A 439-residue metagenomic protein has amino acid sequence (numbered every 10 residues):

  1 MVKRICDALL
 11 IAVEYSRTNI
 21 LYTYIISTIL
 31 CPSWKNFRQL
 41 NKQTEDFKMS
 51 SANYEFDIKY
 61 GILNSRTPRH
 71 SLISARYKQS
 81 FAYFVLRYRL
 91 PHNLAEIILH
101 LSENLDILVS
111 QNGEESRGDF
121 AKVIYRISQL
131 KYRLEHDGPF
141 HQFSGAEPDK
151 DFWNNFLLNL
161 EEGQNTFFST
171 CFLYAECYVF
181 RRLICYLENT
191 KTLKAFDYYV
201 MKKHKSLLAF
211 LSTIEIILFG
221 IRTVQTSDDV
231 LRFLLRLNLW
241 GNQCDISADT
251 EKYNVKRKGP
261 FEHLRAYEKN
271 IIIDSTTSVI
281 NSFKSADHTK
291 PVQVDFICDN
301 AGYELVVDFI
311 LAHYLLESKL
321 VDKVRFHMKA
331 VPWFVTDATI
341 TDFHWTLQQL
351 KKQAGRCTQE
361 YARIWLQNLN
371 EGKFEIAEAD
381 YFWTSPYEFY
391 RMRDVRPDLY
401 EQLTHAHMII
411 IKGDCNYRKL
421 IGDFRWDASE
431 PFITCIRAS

Functional and structural regions predicted by a protein language model:
L10-I11, T23-T28: Cleavable N-terminal signal peptides of Sec/SRP-targeted secreted and luminal proteins
Y15, N19-Y24, N41: Intrinsic-disorder-associated, low-complexity terminal segments enriched in Asp/Asn/His/Tyr and depleted of Lys/Arg
F47-Q293: Non-catalytic accessory regions outside enzyme or core folds
K269-V279, C298-S439: Domain-scale recognition of functional cores that engage charged ligands
